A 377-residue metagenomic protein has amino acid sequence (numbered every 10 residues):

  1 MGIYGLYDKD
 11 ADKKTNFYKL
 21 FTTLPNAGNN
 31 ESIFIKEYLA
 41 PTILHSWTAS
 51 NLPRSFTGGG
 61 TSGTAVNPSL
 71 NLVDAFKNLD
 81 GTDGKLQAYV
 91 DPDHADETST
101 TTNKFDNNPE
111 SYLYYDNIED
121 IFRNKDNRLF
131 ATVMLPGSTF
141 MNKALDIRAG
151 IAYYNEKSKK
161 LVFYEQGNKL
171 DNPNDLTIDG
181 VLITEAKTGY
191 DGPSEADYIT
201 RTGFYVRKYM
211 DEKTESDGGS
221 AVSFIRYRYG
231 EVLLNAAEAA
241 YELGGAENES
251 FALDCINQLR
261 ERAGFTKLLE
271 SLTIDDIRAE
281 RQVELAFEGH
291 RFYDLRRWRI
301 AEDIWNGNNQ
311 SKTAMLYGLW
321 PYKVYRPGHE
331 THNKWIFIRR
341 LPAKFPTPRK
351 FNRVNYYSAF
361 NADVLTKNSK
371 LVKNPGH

Functional and structural regions predicted by a protein language model:
M1-Y4, L259: Alpha-helical solenoid scaffolds that mediate protein-protein interactions, centered on TPR/SEL1-like repeats but also
K9-L86, L176-D197, Y205-V206, M210-D211 (+4 more regions): Long, intrinsically disordered, low-complexity segments
V90, H94, S99-R228, G376: Flexible, polar/acidic helix-loop-strand segments at domain edges
K125-R128, N235-A236, C255: Short, hydrophobic/aromatic alpha-helical segments in well-folded domains
Y229, A236-E238, L243: Structural register within alpha-helical repeat arrays
L233-A236, D276: Substrate-binding cleft of carbohydrate-active enzyme catalytic domains
E242-G245, G264: Short, flexible helix-adjacent loops and helix caps
N248, A252-C255: Alpha-helical solenoid repeat scaffolds, predominantly canonical TPR units
